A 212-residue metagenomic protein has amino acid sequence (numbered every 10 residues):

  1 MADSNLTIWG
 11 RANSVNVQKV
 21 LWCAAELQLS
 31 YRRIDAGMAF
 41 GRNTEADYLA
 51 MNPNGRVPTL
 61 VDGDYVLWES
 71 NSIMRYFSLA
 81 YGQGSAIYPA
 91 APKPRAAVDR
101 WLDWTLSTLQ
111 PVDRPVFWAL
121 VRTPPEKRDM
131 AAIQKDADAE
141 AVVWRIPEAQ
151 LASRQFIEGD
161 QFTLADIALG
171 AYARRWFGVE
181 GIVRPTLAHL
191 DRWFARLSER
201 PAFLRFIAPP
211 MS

Functional and structural regions predicted by a protein language model:
M1-N13, Q18-A131: GST-like domain detector, emphasizing the conserved glutathione-binding G-site in the N-terminal thioredoxin-like
M38-A39, F162, S212: Positions that flank functional sites
S78, Y172-A173, I207: Active-site-flanking alpha-helical
K93, T105-E199: GST-like fold's C-terminal all-alpha helical module
A97-R100, R192, R205: Short, solvent-exposed alpha-helical surface patches in well-structured domains
R200-P201, F206: A late-sequence structural motif
F206-S212: Terminal-tail/helix-coil boundary detector
